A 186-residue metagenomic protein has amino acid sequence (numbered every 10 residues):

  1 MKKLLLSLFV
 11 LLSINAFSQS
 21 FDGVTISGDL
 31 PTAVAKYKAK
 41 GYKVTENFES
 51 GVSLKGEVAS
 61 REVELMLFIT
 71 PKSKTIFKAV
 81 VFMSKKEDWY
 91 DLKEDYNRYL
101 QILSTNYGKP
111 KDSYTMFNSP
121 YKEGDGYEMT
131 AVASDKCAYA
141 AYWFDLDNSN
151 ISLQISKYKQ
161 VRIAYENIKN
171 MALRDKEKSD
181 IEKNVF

Functional and structural regions predicted by a protein language model:
M1-L5, P71-S73: Short hydrophobic/aromatic-rich motifs at helix boundaries and adjacent loops
K3-A16: Sec-dependent N-terminal signal peptides
Q19-G51, M83-F186: Non-cytosolic coordination micro-motifs
K40-K78: N-terminal, post-signal-peptide region of Sec/Tat-exported proteins
